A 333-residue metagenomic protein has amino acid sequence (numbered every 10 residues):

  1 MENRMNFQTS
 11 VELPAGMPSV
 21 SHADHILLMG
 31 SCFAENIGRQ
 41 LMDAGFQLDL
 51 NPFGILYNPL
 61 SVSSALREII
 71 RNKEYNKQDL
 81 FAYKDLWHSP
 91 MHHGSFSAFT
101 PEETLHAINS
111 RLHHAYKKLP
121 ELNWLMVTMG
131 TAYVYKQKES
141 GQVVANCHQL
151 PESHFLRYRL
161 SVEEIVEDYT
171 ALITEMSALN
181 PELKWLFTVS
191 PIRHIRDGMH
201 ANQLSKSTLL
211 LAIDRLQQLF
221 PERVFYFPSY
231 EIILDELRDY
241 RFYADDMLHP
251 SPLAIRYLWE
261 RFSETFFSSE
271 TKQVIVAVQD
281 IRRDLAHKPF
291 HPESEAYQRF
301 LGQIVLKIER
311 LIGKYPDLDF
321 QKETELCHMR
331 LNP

Functional and structural regions predicted by a protein language model:
E2-N76, A212-R215: Serine-esterase "nucleophile elbow" of acetyl-processing enzymes
G30, M126-G130, T188: Short beta-strand segments
N36, Q47-V127, T131-K136: Conserved SGNH/GDSL esterase-like catalytic core that processes O-acyl groups on lipids and polysaccharides
K118, I165-W185, A212-F225, T265: A structural motif corresponding to the C-terminal end of an alpha-helix and its immediate exit/capping segment
A132, T174-Q203, E236, V278-L285 (+1 more regions): Active-site segments of SGNH/GDSL-like serine hydrolases that catalyze O-acetyl group transfer/hydrolysis on lipids
E139-V162: A solvent-exposed, charged loop/short amphipathic helix patch at secondary-structure junctions
K184-L186, S207-D239, R261, I275-A277: Extracellular serine-dependent O-acyl
R261-P333: Conserved catalytic region of serine esterases and O-acyltransferases that act on ester linkages in lipids
